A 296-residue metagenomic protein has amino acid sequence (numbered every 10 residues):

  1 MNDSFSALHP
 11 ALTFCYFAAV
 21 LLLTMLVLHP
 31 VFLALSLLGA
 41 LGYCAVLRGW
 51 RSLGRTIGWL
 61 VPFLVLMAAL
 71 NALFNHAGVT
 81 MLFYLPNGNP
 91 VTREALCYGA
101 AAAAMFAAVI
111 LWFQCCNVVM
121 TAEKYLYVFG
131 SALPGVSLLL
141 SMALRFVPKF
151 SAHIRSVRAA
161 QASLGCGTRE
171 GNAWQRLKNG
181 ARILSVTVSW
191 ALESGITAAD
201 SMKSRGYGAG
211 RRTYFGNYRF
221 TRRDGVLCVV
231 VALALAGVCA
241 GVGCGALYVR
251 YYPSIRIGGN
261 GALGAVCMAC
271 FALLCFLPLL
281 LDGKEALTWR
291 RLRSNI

Functional and structural regions predicted by a protein language model:
N2-A45, S156-I296: Transmembrane alpha-helix interface motif
L28, L47-R48, F74-N75: Short helix-capping/hinge motifs at transmembrane helix termini and TM-loop junctions
P30, G49-W50, L133-V136: Membrane-helix interface segments
V46-R55: Membrane-interface helix-boundary motifs at transmembrane edges
T56-W174, L287-I296: Juxtamembrane/interface alpha-helical elements of multi-pass membrane proteins
